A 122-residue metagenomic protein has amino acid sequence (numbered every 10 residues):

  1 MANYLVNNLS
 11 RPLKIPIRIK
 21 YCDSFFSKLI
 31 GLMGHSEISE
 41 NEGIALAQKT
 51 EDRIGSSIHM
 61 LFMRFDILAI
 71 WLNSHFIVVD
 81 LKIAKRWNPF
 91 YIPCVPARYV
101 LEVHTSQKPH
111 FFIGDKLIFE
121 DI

Functional and structural regions predicted by a protein language model:
M1-I122: Compact, glycine-rich, soluble single-domain proteins
